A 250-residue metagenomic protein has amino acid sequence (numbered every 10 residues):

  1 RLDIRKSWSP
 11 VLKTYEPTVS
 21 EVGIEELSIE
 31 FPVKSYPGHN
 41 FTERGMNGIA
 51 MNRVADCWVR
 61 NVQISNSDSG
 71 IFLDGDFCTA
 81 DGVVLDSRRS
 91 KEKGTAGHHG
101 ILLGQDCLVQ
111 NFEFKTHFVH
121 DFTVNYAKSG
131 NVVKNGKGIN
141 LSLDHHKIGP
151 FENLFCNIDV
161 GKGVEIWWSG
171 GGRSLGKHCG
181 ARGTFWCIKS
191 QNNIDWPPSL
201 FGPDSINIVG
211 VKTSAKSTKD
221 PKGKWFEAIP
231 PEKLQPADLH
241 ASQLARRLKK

Functional and structural regions predicted by a protein language model:
R1-P37: Small/polar beta-strand repeat architecture
I4, I24, I29, I49 (+11 more regions): Weak global preference for isoleucine
L12-E16, Y36-P37, N47-R53, D68-G75 (+5 more regions): Glycine-rich beta-solenoid repeat tracts in large extracellular/virion proteins
P17, G23, C57-L73, G82-H98 (+2 more regions): Repeat-unit-sized solenoid/scaffold elements
S20-F31, A55-N66, D76-S90, Q105-F118 (+3 more regions): Right-handed parallel beta-helix
N40: Substrate-binding/charge-relay-adjacent region of secreted/lumenal peptidase catalytic domains
V133-G136, C156-K250: Catalytic domains of carbohydrate-active enzymes that cleave complex glycans
